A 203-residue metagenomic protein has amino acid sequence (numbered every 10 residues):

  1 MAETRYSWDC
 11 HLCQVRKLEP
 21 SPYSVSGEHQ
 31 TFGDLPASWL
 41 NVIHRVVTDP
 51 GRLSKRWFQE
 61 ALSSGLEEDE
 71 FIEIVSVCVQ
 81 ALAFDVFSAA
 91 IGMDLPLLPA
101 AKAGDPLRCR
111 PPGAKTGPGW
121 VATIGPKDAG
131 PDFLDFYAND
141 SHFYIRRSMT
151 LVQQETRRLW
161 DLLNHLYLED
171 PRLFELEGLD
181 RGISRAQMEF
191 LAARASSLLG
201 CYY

Functional and structural regions predicted by a protein language model:
M1-Y203: Hydrophobic alpha-helical segments
